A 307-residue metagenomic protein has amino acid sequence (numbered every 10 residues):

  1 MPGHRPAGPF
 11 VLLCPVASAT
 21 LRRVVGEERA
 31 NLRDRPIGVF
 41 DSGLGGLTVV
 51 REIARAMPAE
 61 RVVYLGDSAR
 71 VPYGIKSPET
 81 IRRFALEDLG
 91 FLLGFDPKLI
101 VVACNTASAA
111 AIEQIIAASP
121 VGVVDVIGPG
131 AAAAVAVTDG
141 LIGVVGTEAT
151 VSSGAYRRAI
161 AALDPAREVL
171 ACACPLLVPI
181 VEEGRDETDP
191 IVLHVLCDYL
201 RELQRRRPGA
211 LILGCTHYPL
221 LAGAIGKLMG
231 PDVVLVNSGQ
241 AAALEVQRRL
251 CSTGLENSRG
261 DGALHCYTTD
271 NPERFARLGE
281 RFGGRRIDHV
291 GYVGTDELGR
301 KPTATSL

Functional and structural regions predicted by a protein language model:
P2-G3, G8: N-terminal amphipathic/hydrophobic targeting modules at extreme N-termini, encompassing cleavable Sec/SRP-type signal
L21-L307: Non-catalytic structural scaffold of enzyme domains
